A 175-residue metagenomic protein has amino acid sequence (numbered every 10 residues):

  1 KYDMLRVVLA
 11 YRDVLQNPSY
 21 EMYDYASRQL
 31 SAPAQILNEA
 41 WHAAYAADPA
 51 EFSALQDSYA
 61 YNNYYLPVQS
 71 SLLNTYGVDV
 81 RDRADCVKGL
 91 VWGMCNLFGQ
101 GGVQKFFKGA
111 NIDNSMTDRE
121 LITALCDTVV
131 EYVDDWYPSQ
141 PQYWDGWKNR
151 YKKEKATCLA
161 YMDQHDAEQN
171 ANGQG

Functional and structural regions predicted by a protein language model:
K1-L90: Acidic, aromatic-lined catalytic clefts of primarily extracellular/periplasmic carbohydrate-active enzymes that remodel
N17, N38, N62-N63, N74 (+4 more regions): Detector for Asparagine
V80, A84, N96, N114-I122: Short amphipathic alpha-helix initiation/capping segments at coil-to-helix junctions
K88-F98, T128: Short, hydrophobic/amphipathic alpha-helical patches that form generic packing surfaces within helical domains
G102-G175: Long, amphipathic alpha-helical surface segments
